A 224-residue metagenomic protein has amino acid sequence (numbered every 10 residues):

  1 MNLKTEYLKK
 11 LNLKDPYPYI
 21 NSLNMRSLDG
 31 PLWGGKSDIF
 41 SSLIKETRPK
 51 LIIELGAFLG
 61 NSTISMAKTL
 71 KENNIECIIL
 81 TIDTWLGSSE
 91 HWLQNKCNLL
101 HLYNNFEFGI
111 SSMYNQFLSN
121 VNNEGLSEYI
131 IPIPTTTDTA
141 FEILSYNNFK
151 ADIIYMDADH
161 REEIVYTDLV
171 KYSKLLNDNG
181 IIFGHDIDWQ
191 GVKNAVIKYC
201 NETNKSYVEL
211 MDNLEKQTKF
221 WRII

Functional and structural regions predicted by a protein language model:
M1-T5: N-terminal auxiliary segments of SAM/dcSAM-dependent transferases
L13-K14: Intrinsically disordered, low-complexity regulatory segments
P18, L23-P31, G35-I224: S-adenosylmethionine/decaboxylated-SAM
